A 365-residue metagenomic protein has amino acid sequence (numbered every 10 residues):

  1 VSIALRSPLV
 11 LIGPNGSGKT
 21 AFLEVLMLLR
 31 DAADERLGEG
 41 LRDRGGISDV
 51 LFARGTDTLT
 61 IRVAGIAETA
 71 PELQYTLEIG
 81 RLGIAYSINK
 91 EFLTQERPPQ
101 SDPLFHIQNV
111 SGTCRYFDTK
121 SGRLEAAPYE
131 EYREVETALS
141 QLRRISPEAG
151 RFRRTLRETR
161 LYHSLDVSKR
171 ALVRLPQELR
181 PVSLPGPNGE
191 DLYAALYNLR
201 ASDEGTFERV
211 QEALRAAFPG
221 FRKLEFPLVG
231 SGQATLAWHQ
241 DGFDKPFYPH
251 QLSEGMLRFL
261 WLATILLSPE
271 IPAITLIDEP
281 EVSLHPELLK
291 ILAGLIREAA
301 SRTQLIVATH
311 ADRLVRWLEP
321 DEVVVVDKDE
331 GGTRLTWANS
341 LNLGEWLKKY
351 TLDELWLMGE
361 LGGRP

Functional and structural regions predicted by a protein language model:
S2-R6, L267-E270: Phosphate-binding P-loop
S7-R44, E91, N188, F259-L260 (+1 more regions): Phosphate-binding glycine-rich loops of NTP-binding sites
P14, G205-E208, E212-L267, I274-K290: Conserved ABC ATPase signature
L23-S87: Conserved P-loop NTP-binding catalytic core
A53-T56, I265-E270, R297-S301, R316-L318: Conserved catalytic network of the ASCE P-loop NTPase/AAA+ motor domain
V63-T69, Q95-P98, W238-G242, K328: Short acidic, glycine-rich loop/turn motifs
T69-E212, A216: Electropositive, glycine-dotted interaction segments that contact anionic polymers or phosphate-rich ligands
K290-P365: C-terminal lobe/lid and adjacent interdomain/linker elements of RecA-like ASCE P-loop ATPase modules
